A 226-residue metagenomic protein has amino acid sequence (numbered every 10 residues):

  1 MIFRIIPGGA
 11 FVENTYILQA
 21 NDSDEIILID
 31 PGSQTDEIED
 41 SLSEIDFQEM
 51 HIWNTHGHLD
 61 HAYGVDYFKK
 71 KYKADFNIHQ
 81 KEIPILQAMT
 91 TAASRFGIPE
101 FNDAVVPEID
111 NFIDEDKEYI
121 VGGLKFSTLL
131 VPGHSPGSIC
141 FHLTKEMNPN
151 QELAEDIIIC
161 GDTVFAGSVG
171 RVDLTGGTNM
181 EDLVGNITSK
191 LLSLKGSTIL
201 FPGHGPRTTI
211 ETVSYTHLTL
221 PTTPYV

Functional and structural regions predicted by a protein language model:
M1-I45, C140-K145, P149-C160: Conserved beta-strand hairpin/beta-sheet module of binuclear metal-dependent hydrolase folds, prominently
I6-P7, E108-D110, L130-H134: Short Gly/Pro-enriched turn/cap motifs at secondary-structure boundaries
N21, G32, K81, V164 (+1 more regions): Anionic group-transfer/hydrolysis microenvironments
D24, F47-E49, K73, A154 (+1 more regions): A general structural motif
I29, M50-H56, F76-H79, V131-G133 (+2 more regions): Active-site neighborhood of phospho(di)ester-bond hydrolases with catalytic His/Asp-centered motifs
S33-L124, E146-P149: Active-site HxH/HxHxD metal-binding segment of metal-dependent hydrolases
A92-R95, E118, L124-S214, L218: Metallo-beta-lactamase
H217, T222-V226: Single conserved hydrophobic/aromatic residue that forms the stacking wall/gate of nucleotide- or nucleobase-binding
